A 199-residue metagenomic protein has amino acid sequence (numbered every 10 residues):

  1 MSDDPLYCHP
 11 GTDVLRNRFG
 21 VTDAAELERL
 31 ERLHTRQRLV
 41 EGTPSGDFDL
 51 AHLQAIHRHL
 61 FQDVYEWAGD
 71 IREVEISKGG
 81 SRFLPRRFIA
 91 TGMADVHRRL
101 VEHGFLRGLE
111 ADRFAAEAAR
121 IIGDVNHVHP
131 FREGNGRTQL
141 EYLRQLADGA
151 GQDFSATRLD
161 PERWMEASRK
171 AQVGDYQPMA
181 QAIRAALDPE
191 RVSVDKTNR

Functional and structural regions predicted by a protein language model:
M1-R199: FIC/Doc superfamily catalytic core
